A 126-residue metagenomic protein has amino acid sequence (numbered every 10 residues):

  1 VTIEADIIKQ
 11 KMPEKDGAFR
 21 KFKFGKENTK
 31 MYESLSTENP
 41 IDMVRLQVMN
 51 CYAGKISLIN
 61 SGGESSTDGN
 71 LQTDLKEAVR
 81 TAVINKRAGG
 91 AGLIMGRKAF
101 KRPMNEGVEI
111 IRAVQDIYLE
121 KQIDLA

Functional and structural regions predicted by a protein language model:
V1-L58, Q72-G92, D116-E120: Alpha/beta enzyme core
E4-M12, R97-N105, A126: Low-complexity, flexible helical/coil segments
K11-K15, S61-T67, K98-F100: Active-site beta-loop-alpha junctions enriched in small/polar residues
T67-K76, L93-M95, K101-M104: Short active-site-adjacent structural elements
A88, F100-A126: C-terminal helical cap(s) of enzyme catalytic domains, especially alpha/beta-barrels
